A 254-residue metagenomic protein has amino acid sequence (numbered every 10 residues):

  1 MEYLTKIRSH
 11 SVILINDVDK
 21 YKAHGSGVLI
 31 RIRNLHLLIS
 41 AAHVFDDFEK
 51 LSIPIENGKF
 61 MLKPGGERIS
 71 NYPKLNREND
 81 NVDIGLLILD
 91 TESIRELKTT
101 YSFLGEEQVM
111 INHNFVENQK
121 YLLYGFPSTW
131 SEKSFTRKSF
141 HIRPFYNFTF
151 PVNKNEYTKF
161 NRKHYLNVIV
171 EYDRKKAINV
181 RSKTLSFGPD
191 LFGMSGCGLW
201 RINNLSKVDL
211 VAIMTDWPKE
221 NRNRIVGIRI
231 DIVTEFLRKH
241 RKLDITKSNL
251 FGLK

Functional and structural regions predicted by a protein language model:
E2-N71, D80, G85-E92, I202 (+1 more regions): Catalytic histidine site
D17-V18, I88-S93, E171, I178-V180 (+1 more regions): A structural micro-motif recognizing beta-strand termini and the immediately following turn/loop segments
H36-S40, D46-F48, E78-N114, T129-F135: Conserved active-site neighborhood of the chymotrypsin/trypsin-like protease fold
E106-K159: Short glycine/Trp-rich loop-beta-loop segment that forms part of the substrate-binding cleft
P127-E132, D173, P189-D190: Bergerat-fold GHKL/Histidine-kinase-like ATPase
N155-F187: A conserved mid-domain beta-alpha-beta active-site/ligand-binding segment of alpha/beta enzyme cores
S182-I213: Catalytic nucleophile loop of clan PA
T184, V211-K254: C-terminal cap/linker of serine protease catalytic domains
